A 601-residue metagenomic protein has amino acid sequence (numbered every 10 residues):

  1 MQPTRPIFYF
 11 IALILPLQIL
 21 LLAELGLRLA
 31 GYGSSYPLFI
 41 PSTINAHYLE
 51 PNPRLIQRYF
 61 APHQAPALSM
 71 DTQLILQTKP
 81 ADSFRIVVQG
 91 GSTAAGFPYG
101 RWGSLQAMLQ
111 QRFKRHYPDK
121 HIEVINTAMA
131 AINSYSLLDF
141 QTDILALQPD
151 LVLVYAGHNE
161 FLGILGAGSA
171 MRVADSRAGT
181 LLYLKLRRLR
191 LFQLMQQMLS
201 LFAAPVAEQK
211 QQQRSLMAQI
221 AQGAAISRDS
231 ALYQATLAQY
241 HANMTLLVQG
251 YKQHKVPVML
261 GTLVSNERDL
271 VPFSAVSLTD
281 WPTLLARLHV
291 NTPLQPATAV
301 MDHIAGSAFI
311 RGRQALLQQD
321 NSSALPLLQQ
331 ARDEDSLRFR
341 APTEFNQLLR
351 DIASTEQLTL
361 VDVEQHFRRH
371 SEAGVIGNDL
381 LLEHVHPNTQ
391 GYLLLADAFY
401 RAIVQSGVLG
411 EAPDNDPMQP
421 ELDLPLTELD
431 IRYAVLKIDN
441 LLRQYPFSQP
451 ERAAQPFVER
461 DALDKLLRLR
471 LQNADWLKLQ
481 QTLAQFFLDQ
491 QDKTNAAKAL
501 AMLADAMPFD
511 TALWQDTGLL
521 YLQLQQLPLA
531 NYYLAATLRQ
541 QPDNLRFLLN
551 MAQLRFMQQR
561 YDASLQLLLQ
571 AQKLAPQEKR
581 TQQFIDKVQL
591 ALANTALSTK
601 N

Functional and structural regions predicted by a protein language model:
G33-Y117, H370: Membrane/wall-proximal cationic-aromatic binding patches
G103, N159-D351, T355, V363-S371 (+4 more regions): Serine-dependent acyl-ester chemistry module
P149, D302-H303, S336, A474 (+3 more regions): Short coil turns that delineate tetratricopeptide repeat
A305-A308, L477, T511-A512, L545-R546 (+1 more regions): Helix-start (N-cap) detector for alpha-helical repeat units in TPR-like alpha-solenoids, especially tetratricopeptide
L317, D489, Q523, M557 (+1 more regions): Register position in tetratricopeptide repeats
